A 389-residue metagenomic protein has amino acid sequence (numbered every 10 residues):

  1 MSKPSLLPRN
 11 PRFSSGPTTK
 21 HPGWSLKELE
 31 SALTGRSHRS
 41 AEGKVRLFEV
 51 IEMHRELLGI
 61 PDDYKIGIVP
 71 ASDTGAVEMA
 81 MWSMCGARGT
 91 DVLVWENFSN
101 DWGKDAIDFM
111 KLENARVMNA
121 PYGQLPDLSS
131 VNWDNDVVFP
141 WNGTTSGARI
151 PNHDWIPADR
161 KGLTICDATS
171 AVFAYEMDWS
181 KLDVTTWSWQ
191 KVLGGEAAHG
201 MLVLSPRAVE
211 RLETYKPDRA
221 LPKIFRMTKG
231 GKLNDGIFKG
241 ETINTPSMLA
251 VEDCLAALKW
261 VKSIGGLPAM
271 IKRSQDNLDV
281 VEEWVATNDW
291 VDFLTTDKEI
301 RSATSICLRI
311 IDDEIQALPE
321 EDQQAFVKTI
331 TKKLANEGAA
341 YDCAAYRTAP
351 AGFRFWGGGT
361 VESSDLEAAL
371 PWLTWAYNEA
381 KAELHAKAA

Functional and structural regions predicted by a protein language model:
M1-A41: N-terminal "arm"/small-domain region of PLP-dependent enzymes with the aminotransferase-like
K27-M79, S83, N97-D101, D105 (+1 more regions): Conserved N-terminal alpha-helix of the aminotransferase class I/II PLP-enzyme fold
G75, S83-V137: PLP-dependent aminotransferase-like
P121-F173, V184: Active-site phosphate-binding strand-loop segment of PLP-dependent enzymes
W179-Q190, G200: Conserved active-site segment immediately N-terminal to the catalytic lysine that forms the internal aldimine
Q190-W284: Active-site C-terminal subdomain of aminotransferase-like
A286, W290-W356, T360-A368: Conserved C-terminal alpha-helix-loop-beta "cap" of PLP-dependent enzymes that closes/shapes the active-site mouth
